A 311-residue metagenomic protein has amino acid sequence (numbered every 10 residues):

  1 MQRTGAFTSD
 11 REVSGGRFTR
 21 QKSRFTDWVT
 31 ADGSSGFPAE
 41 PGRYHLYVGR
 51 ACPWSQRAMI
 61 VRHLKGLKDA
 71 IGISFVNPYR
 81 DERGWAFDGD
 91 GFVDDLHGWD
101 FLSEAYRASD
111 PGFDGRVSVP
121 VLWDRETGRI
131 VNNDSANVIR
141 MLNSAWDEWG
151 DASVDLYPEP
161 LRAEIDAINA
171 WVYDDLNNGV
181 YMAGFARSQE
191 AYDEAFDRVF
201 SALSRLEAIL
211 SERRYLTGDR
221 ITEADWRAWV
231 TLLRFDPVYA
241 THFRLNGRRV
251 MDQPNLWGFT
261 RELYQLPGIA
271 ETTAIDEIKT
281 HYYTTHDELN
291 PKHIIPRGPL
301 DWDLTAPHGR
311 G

Functional and structural regions predicted by a protein language model:
M1-G311: C-terminal alpha-helical interaction module
